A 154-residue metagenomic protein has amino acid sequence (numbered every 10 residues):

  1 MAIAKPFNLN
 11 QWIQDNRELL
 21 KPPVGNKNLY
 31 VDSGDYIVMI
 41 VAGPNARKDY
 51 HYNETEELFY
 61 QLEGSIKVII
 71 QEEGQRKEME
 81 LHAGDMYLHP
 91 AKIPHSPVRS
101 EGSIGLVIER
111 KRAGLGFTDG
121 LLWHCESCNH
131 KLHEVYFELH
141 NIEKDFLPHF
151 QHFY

Functional and structural regions predicted by a protein language model:
M1-Y60, S65-M86, P94-Y154: Jelly-roll (double-stranded beta-helix
